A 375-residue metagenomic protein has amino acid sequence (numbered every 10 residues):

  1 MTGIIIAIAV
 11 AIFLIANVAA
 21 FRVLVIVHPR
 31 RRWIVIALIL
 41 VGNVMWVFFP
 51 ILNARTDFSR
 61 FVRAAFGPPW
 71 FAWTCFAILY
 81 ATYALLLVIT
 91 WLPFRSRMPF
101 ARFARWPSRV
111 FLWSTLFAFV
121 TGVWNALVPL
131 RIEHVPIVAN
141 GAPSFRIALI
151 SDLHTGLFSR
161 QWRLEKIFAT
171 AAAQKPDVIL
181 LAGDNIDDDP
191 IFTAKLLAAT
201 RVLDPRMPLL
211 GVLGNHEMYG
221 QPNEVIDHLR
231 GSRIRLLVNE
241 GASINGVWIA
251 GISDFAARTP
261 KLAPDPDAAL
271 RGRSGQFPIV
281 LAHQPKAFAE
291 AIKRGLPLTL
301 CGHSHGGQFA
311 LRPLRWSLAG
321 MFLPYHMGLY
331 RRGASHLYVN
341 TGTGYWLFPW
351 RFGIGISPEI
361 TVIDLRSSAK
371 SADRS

Functional and structural regions predicted by a protein language model:
M1-L127, D373: Non-catalytic terminal accessory segments
G3-R22, R32, I51-S59, S108-A199: N-terminal active-site segment of His-dependent metallophosphoesterases
V138-S375: Soluble catalytic domains of enzymes that build or remodel membrane lipids, polysaccharides, and related
